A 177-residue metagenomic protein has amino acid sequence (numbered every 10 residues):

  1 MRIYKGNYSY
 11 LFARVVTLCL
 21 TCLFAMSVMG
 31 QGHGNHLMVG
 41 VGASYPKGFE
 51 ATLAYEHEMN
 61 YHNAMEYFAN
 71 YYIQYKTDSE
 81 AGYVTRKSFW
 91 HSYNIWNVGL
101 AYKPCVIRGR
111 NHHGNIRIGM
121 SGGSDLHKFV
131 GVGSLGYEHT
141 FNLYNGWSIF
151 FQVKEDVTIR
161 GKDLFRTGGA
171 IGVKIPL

Functional and structural regions predicted by a protein language model:
M1-G34, L177: Cleavable N-terminal export/targeting peptides
R2-Y4, L100, F151, I171: Short, low-complexity interaction segments enriched in Ser/Thr/Pro/Gly
V28-Y75, K174-P176: Short glycine/proline- and aromatic-enriched beta-strand/turn motifs that initiate or cap beta-hairpins
V39-T52, S92-N94, S121-G133, T158-G168: Solvent-exposed loop/turn segments connecting transmembrane beta-strands in outer-membrane beta-barrel proteins
E56-I149, I175: Gram-negative (and chloroplast) outer-membrane scaffold detector with strong preference for beta-barrel transmembrane
V98, L164-L177: Outer-membrane beta-barrel "beta-signal"
F151-I159: Low-complexity, intrinsically disordered Gly/Pro/Thr-rich segments
